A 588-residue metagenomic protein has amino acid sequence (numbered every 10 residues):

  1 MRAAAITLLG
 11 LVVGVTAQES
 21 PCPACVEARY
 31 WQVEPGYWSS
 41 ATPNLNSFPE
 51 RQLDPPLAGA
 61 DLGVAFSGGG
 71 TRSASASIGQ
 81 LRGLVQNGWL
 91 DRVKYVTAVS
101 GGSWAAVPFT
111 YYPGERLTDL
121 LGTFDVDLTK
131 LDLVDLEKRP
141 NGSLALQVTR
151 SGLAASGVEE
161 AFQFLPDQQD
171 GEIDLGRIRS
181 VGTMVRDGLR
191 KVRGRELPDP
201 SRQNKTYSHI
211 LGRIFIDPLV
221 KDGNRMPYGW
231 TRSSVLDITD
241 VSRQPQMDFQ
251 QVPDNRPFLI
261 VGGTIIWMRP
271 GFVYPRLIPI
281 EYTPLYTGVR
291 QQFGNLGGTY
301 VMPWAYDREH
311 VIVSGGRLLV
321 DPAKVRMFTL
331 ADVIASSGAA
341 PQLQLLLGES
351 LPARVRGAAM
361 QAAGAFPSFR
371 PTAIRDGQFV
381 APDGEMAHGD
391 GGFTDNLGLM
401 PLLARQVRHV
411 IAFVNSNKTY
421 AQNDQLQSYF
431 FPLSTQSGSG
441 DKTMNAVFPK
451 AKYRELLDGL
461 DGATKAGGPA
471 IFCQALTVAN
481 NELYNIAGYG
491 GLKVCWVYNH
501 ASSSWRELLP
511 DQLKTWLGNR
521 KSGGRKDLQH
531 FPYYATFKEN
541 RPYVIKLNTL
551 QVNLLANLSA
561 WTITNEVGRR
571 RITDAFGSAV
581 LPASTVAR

Functional and structural regions predicted by a protein language model:
M1, A17-Q18: Initiator methionine at the very start of the polypeptide chain
M1-T7: Classical eukaryotic N-terminal signal peptides for Sec-dependent ER targeting/secretion, especially the positively
L9-T16: Hydrophobic h-region of N-terminal signal peptides that target proteins for export in Gram-negative bacteria
E19-L62: N-terminal regions that are enriched for targeting/export leaders and immediately downstream pro/stem segments
L62-S67, T71-V93, T97, G102-R588: Patatin-like phospholipase A catalytic core
